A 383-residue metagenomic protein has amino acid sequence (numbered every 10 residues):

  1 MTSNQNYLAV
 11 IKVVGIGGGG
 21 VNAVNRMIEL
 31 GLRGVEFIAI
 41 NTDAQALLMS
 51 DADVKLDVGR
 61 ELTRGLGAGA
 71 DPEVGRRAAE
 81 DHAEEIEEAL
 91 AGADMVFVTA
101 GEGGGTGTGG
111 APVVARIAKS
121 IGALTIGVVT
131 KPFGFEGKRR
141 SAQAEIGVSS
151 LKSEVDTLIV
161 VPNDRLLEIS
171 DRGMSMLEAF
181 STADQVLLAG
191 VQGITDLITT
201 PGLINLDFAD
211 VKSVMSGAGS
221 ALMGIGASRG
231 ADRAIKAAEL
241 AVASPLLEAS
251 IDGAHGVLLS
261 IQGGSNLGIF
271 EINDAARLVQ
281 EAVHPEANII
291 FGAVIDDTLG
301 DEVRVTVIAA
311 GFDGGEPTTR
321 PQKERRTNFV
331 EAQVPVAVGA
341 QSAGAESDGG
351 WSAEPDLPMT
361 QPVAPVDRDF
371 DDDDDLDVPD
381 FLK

Functional and structural regions predicted by a protein language model:
M1-K383: Tubulin/FtsZ superfamily GTPase core signature
